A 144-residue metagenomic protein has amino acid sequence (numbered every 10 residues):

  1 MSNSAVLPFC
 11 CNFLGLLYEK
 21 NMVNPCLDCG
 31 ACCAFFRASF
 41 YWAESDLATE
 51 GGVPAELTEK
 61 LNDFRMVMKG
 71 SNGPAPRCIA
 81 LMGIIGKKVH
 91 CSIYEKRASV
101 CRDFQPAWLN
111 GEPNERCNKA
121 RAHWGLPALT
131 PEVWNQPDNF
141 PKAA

Functional and structural regions predicted by a protein language model:
S2-S4: Serine residues within intrinsically disordered or low-complexity segments
V6-A144: Hydrophobic scaffolds flanking metal-cofactor catalytic centers in soluble metalloenzymes
